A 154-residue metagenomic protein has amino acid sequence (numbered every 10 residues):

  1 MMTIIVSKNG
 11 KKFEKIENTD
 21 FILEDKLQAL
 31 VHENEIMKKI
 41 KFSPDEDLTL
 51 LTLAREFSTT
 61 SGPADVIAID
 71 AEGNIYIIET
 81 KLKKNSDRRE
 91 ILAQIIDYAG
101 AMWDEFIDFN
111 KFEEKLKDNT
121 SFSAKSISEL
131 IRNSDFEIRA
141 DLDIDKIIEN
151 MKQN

Functional and structural regions predicted by a protein language model:
M1-N154: Charged, terminal alpha-helix-loop-beta segments that serve as non-catalytic nucleic-acid engagement and/or assembly
